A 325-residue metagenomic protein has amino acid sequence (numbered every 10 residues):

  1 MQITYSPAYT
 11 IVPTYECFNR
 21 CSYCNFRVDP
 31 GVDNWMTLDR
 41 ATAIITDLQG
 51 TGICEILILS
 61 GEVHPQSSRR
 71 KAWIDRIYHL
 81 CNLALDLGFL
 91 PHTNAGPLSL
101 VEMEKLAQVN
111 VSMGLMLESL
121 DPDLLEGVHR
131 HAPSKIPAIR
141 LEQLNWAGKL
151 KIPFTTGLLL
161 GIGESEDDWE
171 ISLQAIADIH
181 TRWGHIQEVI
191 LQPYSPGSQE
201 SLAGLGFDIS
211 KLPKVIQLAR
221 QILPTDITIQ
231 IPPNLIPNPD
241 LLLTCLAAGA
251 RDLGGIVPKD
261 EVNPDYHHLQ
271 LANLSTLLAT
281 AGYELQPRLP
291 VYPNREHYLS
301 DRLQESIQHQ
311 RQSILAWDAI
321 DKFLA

Functional and structural regions predicted by a protein language model:
M1-T4, L299: Acidic/polar, glycine-rich intrinsically disordered N-terminal extensions of enzymes
I3-R40: Canonical Radical SAM [4Fe-4S] cluster-binding loop centered on the CxxxCxxC motif and its immediate flanking residues
Y5-Y9, D29, I58-A72, P193-G204 (+1 more regions): Glycine-rich, proline-tolerant flexible connector loops at the mouths of alpha/beta enzymes
R20, P122-L125, G197-E200: Short acidic/His/Gly/Ser-rich catalytic and metal-binding motifs that mark active-site loops of diverse hydrolases
S22-Y23, E55, F154, D252: A short hydrophobic/small-residue beta-strand
V28-I44, L48-A147, P153-I162, W183-Q192 (+1 more regions): Core AdoMet radical
L38, R70-I74, M103, E166-L173 (+2 more regions): Conserved strand-to-helix beginnings and helix N-cap segments that scaffold or border functional pockets
E170-A325: Auxiliary Fe-S-binding modules of radical SAM enzymes
